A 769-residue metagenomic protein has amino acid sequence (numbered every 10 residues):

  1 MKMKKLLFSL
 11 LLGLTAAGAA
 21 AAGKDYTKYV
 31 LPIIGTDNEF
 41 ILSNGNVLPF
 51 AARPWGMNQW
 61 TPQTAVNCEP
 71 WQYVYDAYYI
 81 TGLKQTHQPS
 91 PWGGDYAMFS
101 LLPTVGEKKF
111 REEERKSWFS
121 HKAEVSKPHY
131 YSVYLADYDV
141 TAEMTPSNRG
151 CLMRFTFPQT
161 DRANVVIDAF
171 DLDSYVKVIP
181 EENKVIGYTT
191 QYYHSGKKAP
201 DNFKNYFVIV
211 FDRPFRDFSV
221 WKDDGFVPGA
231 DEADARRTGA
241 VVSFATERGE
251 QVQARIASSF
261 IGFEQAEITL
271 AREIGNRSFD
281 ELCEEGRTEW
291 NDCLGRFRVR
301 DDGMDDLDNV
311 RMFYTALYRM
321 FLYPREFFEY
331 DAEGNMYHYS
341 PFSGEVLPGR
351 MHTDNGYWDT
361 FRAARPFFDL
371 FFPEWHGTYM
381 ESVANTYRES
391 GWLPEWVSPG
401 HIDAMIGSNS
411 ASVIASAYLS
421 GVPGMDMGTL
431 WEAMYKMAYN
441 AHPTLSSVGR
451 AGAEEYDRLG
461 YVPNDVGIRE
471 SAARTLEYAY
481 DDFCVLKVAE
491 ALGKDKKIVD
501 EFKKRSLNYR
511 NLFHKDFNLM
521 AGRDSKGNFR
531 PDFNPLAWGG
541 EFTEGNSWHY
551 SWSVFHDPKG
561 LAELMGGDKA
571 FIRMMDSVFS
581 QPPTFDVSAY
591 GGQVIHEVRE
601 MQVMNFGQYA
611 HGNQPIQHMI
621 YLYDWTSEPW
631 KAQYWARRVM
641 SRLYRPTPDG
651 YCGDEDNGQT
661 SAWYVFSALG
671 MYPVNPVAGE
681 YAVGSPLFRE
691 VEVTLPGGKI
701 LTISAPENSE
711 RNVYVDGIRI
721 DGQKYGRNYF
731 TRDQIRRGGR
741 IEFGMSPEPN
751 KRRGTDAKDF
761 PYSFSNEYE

Functional and structural regions predicted by a protein language model:
K2-S9: Sec-dependent signal peptide recognition, specifically the positively charged N-region followed immediately by
L11-A20: Hydrophobic h-region of N-terminal signal peptides that target proteins for export in Gram-negative bacteria
A22-S412, Y418-L476, C484, A489-N511 (+7 more regions): Accessory carbohydrate-recognition regions in carbohydrate-active enzymes
D481: ATP-dependent phospho-/nucleotidyl transfer catalytic cores
P686-F688, E710-Y714: Short coil-to-beta strand junction motifs in C2/discoidin
P696, D716-Q723: Short strand-turn-strand beta-turns centered on an Asx-Gly dipeptide
L701-S709: Short aromatic-glycine motifs in intrinsically disordered, low-complexity regions
